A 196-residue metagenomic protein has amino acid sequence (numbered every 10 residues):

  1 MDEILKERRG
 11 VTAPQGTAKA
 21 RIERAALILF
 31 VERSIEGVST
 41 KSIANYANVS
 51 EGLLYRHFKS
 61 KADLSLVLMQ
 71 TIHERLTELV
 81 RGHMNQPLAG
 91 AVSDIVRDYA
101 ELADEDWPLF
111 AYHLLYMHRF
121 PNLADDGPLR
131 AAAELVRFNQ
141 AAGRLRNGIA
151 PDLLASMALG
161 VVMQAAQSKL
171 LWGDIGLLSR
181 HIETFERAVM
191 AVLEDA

Functional and structural regions predicted by a protein language model:
M1-T17, A196: N-terminal intrinsically disordered/low-complexity leader segments
T12, G16, A20, R24 (+11 more regions): Generic detection of well-ordered alpha-helical segments
A13, E36-V38, L145, I149: Short, charged helix-capping/linker segments at alpha-helix termini
R21, A25, L29-D63, V67 (+1 more regions): Helix-turn-helix
E32-E36, D106, A142: Short coil/turn segments at alpha/beta junctions that flank glycine-rich nucleotide-binding fingerprints
I35, F58, L114-F120: Short helix-capping/turn signature of helix-turn-helix
V67, E78-P108, P151, A155-A158: Hydrophobic alpha-helical connector segments
F110-L115, N122, L129, Q140-A188 (+1 more regions): Hydrophobic/aromatic-rich alpha-helical bundle segments in the mid-to-C-terminal region
